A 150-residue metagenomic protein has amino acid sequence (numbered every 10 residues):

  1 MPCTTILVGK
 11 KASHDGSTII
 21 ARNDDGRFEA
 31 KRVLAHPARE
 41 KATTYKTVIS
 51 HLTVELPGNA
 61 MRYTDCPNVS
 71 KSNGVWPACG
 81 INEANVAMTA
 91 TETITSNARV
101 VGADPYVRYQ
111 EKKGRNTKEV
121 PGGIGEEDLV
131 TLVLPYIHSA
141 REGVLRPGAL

Functional and structural regions predicted by a protein language model:
M1-E126, R146-L150: A contiguous strand-loop segment
D128-L129, H138: Intrinsically disordered, low-complexity acidic segments that are enriched in bulky aromatics
Y136-E142: Short, charged, surface-exposed loops that flank catalytic or proteolytic processing sites
